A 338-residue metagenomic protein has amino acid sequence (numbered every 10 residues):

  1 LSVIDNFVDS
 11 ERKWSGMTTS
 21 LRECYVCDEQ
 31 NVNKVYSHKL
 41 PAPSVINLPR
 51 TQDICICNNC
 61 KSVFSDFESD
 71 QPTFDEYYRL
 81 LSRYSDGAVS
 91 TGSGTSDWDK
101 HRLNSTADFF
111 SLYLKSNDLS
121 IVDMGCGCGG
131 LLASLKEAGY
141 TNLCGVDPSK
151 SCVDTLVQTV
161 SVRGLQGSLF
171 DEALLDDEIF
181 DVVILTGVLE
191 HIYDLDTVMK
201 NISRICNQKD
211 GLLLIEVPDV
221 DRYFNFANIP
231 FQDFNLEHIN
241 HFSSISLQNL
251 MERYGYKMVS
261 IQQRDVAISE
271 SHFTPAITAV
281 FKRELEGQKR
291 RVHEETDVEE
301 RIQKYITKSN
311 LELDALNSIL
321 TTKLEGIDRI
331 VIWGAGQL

Functional and structural regions predicted by a protein language model:
S2-E178, V182, T186, M199 (+4 more regions): Conserved N-terminal segment of class I S-adenosyl-L-methionine
F170, D219-D221, D265-I268: Short beta-strand->alpha-helix junction loop in the catalytic core of nucleotide-activated group-transfer enzymes
I184-D194: A short SAM/SAH-binding and catalytic strip from SAM-dependent methyltransferases
D196-L212: A short glycine-rich, Lys/Arg-flanked "PGG" loop and its adjoining helix->strand segment in the class I
I215-M251: Short, glycine-/aromatic-enriched active-site segment of Class I SAM-dependent methyltransferases
Y254-Y256: A structural motif corresponding to the C-terminal end of an alpha-helix and its immediate exit/capping segment
